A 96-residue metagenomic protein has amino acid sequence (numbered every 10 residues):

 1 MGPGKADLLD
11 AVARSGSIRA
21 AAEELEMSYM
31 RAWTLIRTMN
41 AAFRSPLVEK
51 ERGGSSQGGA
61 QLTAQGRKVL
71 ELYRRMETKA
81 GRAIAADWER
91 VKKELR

Functional and structural regions predicted by a protein language model:
L8-L9: Short alpha-helical "packing" element that flanks the helix-turn-helix/winged-helix DNA-binding module
V12-E23: Short helix-boundary/capping micro-motifs
E26-S28: Central "turn" residue of the DNA-binding helix-turn-helix
L35: Residues within the DNA-recognition helix of helix-turn-helix
A41-P46: Residue cluster at the C-terminal edge of the helix-turn-helix DNA-binding motif
K50-R75: Basic, amphipathic "hinge/linker" alpha-helix immediately C-terminal to the N-terminal HTH DNA-binding motif
V69-V91: Alpha-helical linker/hinge and terminal dimerization helices associated with HTH transcriptional regulators
